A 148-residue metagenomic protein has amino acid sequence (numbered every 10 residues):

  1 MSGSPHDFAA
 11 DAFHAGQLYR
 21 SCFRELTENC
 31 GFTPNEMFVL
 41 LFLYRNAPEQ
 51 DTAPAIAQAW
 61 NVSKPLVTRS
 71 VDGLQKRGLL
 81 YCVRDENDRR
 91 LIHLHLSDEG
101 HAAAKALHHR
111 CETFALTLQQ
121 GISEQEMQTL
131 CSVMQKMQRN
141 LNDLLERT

Functional and structural regions predicted by a protein language model:
M1-C30, R77: N-terminal leader segment of winged-helix/HTH proteins
M1-S4, E124-T148: C-terminal regulatory/oligomerization modules of transcriptional regulators
A12-A15, Y19-C22, W60, A103-Q119 (+1 more regions): Alpha-helical linker/hinge and terminal dimerization helices associated with HTH transcriptional regulators
S21-S63: N-terminal helix-turn-helix DNA-binding core of bacterial DNA-binding proteins
A53, V71-D72: Short, hydrophobic-biased segments on the C-terminal half of alpha helices that form "recognition helices"
D72-S132: Charged, amphipathic alpha-helical coiled-coil/dimerization segments
